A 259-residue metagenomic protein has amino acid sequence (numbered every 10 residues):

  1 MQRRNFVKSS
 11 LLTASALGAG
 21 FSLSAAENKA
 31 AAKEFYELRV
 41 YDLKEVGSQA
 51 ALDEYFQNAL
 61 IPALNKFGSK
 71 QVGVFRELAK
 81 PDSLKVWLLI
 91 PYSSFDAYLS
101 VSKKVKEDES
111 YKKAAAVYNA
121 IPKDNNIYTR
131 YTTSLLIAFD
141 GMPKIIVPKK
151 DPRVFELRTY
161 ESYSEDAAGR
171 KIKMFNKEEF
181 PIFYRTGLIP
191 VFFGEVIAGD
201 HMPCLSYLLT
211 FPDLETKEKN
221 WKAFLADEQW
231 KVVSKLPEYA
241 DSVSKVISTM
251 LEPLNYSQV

Functional and structural regions predicted by a protein language model:
N5-A25: N-terminal export signals
S22-V46: C-terminal segment of N-terminal export signals and the immediately downstream linker at the start of the mature
Y36-D42, W87, F155-Y160: Active-site-flanking beta-strand signature of metal-NTP-handling nucleotidyl enzymes and homologous cyclase-like
Y41-L52, N58-K66, Q71-I145, S164-D166 (+2 more regions): Hydrophobic, ordered structural segments
A138-L214: Surface-exposed interaction/gating patches
L251-Q258: Short, low-complexity, Pro/Ser/Thr/Gly-rich segments in the mature regions of secreted, periplasmic
